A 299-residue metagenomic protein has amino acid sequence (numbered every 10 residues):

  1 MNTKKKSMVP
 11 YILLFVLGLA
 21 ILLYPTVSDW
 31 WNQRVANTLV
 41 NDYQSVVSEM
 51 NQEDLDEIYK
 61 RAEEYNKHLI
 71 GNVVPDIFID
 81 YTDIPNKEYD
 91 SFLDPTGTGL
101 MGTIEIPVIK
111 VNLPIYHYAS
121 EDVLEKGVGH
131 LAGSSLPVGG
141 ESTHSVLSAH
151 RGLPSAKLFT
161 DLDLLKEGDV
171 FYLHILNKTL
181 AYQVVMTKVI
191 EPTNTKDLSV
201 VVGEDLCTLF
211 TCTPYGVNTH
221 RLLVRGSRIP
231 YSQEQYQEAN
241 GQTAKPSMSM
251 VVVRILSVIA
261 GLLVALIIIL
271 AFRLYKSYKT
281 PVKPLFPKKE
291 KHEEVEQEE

Functional and structural regions predicted by a protein language model:
K4-M248: Solvent-exposed, non-transmembrane regions of membrane-associated and secreted proteins
G241-E294, E298: C-terminal single-pass membrane-anchor helix
